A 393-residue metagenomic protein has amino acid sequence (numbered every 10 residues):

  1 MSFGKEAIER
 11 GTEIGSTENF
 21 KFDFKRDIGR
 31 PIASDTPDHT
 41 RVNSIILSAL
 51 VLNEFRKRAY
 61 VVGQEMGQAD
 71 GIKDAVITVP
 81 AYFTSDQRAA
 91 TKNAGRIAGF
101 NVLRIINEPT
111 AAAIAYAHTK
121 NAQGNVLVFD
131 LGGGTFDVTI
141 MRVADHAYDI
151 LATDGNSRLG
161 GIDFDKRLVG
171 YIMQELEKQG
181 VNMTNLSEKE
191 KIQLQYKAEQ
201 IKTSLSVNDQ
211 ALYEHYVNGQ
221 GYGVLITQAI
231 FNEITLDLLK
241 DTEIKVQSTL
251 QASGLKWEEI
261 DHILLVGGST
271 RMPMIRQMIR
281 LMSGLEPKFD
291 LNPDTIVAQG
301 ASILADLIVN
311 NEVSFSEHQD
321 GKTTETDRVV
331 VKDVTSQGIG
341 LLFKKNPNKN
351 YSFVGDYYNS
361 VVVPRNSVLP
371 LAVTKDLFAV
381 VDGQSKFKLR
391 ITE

Functional and structural regions predicted by a protein language model:
M1-D27, P37-R41, V61-E393: Oxyanion-binding/catalytic loops of NTP- or PPi-dependent enzymes
S48-R58: Feature captures the FAD/FMN-dependent oxidoreductase FAD-binding
